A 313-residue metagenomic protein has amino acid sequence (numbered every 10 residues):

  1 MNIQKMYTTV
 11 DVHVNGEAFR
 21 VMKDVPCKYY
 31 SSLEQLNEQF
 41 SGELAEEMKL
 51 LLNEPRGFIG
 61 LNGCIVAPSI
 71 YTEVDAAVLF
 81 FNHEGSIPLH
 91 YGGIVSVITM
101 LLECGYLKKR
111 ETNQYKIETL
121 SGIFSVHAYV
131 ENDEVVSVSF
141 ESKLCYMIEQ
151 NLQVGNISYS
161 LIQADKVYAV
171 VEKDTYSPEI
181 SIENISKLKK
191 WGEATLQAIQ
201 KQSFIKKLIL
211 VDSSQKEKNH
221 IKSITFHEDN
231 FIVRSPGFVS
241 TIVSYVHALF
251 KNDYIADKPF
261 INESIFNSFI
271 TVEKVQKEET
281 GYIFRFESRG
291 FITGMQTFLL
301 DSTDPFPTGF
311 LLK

Functional and structural regions predicted by a protein language model:
N2-M147, N151, S160-I162, V171-K313: A glycine-rich beta-to-alpha transition motif near the start of alpha/beta enzyme domains, typified by
D165: Glycine-rich ThDP/TPP pyrophosphate-binding loop and its adjacent helix/strand module within ThDP-dependent enzymes
Y168: Acyltransferase donor/substrate-recognition loop-hinge adjacent to the catalytic core
